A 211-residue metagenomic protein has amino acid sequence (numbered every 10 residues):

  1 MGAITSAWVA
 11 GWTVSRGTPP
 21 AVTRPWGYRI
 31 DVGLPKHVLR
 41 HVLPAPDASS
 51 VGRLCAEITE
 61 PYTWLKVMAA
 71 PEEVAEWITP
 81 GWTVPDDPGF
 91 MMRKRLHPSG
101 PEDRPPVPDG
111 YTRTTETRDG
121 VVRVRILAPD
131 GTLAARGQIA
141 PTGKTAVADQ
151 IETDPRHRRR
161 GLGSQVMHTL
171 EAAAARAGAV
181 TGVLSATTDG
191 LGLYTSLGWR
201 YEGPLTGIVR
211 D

Functional and structural regions predicted by a protein language model:
M1-E76: N-terminal charged segments
R40-P46, I151-R158: A short, internal acetyl-CoA/4′-phosphopantetheine-binding micro-motif in the GNAT/acyltransferase core
S50-R53, T153, R159-A172, R176 (+1 more regions): Conserved acetyl-CoA-binding loop-helix of GNAT-fold acetyltransferases
E60-A69, A174-A186: Conserved GNAT acetyl-CoA-binding A-motif
E72-T83, S164, R176, T188-L205 (+1 more regions): Conserved active-site alpha-helix within GNAT-family acetyltransferase domains
D86, L133-A135, G203: A structural microfeature
P88-G100, S185-T188, G207-D211: C-terminal "cap" of GNAT-fold acetyltransferases
E116-P155: A conserved beta-strand-loop-helix scaffold within acyl/acetyltransferase catalytic domains
